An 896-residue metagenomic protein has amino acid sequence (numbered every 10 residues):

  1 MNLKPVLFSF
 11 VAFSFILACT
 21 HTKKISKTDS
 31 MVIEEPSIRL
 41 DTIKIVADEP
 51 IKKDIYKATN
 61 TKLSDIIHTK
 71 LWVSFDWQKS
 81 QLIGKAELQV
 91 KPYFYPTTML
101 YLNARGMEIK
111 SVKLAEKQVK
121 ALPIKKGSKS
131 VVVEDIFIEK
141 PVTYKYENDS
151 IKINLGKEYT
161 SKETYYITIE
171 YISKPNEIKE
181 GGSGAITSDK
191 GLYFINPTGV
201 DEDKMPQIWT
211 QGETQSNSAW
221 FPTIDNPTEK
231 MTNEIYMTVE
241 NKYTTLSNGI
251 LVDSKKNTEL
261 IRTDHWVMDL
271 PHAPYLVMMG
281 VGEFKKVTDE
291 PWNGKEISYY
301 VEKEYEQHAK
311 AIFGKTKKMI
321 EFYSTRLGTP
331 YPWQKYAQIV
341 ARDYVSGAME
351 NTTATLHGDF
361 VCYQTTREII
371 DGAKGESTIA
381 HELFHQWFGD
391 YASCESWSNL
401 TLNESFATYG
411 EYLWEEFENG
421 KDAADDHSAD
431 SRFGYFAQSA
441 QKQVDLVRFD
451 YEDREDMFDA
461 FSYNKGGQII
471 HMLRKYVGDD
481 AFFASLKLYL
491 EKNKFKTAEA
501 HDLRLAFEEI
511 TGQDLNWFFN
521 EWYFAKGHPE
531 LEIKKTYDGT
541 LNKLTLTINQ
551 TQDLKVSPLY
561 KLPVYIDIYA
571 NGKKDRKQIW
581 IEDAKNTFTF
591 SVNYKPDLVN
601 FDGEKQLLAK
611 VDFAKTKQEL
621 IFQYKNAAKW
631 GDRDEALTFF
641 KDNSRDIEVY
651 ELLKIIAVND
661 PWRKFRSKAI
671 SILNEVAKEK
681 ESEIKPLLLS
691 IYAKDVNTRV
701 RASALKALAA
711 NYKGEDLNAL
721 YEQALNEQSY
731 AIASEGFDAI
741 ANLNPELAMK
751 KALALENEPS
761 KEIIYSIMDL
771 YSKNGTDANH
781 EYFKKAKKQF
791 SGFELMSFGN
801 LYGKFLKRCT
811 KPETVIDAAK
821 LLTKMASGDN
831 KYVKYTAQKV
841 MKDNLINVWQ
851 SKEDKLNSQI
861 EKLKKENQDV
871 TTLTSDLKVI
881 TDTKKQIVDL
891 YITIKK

Functional and structural regions predicted by a protein language model:
M1-S30: Bacterial Sec-dependent N-terminal signal peptides
C19-N60, D854-K896: Sec-dependent signal peptide cleavage junction
C19-Q334, A460, K475-V477, N493 (+3 more regions): Acidic/His-enriched low-complexity segments
K23-D29, I109, A115-K117, W266 (+3 more regions): Hydrophobic alpha-helical and helix-loop surface patches within well-folded domains that function as non-catalytic
Q211, V239, R262, V287 (+8 more regions): Non-catalytic accessory/interaction domains
K605-A609, R633-R645, I655, K664-E679 (+9 more regions): Structural detector for internal amphipathic alpha-helices that build alpha-solenoid repeat scaffolds
F613-Q623, D646-V658, K678-Y692, Y712-L725 (+4 more regions): Amphipathic alpha-helical scaffolding segments comprising HEAT/armadillo-like alpha-solenoid repeats
S797-S875, V879: Extended alpha-helical scaffolding segments
